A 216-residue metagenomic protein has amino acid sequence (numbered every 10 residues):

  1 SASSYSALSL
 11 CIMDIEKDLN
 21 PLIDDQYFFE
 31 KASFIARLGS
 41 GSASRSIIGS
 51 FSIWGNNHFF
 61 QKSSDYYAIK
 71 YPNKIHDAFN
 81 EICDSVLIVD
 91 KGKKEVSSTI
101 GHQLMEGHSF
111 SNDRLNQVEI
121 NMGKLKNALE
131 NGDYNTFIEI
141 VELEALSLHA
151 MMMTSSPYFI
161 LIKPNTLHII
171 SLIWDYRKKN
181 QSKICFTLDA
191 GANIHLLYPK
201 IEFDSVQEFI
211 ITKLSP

Functional and structural regions predicted by a protein language model:
A2-P21: DPxDG-like acidic metal-binding loop motif
A2-S3, F51, N193: Gly/Ser/Thr-rich beta-alpha loop segments that engage phosphate groups in nucleotides
D25-K178, S182-I184, L197-S215: ATP-dependent small-molecule kinase catalytic core of the GHMP/sugar-kinase superfamily and closely related
T187-A192: Short Gly/Ser/Thr- and Asp/Glu-enriched loop/turn motifs at secondary-structure junctions
